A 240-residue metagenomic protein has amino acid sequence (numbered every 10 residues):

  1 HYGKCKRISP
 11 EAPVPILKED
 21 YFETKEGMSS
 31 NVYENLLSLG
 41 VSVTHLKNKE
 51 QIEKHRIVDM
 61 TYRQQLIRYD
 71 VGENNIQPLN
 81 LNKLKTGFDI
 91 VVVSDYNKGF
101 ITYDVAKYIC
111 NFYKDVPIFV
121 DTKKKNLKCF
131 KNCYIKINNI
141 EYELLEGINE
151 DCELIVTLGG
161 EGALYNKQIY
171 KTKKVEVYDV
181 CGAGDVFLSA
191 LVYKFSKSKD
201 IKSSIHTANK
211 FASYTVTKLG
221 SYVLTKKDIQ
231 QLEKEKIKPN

Functional and structural regions predicted by a protein language model:
H1-V92, V223-N240: Conserved N-terminal subdomain of the carbohydrate kinase-like
C5-R7, Y108, I135: Short secondary-structure boundary/capping segments
E73, L84-G87, D104-N132, E146-N240: Conserved phosphate-binding/catalytic region of the ribokinase-like
Y96-I101: Glycine-rich phosphate-binding loops at beta-strand->alpha-helix junctions
C133-N139: A short beta-strand/loop micro-motif in the catalytic core of glycosyltransferases that engages the nucleotide-sugar
N139-E141, L191: Active-site proximal helix-loop segment of RNase H-like, two-metal nucleases, encompassing DDE(D)
